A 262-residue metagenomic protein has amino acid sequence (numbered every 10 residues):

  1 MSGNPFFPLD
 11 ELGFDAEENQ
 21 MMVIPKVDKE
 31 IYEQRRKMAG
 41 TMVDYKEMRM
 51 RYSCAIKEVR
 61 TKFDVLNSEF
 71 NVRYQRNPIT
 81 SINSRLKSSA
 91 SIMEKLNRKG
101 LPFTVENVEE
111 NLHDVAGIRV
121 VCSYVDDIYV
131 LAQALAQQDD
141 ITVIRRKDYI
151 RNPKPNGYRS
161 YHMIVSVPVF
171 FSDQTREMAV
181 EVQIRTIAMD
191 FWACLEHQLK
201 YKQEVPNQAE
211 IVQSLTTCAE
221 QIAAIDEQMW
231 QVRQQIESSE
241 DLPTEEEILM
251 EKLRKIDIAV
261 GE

Functional and structural regions predicted by a protein language model:
S2-G3, M38-M48, R76-L86, L112 (+1 more regions): Short charge-dense sequence patches
S2-I56, F63-E69, V180-E262: An acidic, glycine-/histidine-flanked metal-binding catalytic module
P25-D28, I79-I82, V108-E109, V121: Glycine-rich, low-complexity intrinsically disordered segments
K46-N107, D114: Active-site acidic/histidine clusters and adjacent loop/turn architecture that either coordinate catalytic ions
R85-K95, C122-D127, Y161-P168, W230 (+1 more regions): Short, charged low-complexity intrinsically disordered segments located at boundaries of structured domains
G100-V105, G117, I128-Y129, R151: Accessory alpha/beta interaction modules
E109, C122-Q231: Long beta-strand-rich cores associated with HINT superfamily self-processing modules
V115-C122: Terminal, regulation- and interaction-focused segments at domain boundaries
